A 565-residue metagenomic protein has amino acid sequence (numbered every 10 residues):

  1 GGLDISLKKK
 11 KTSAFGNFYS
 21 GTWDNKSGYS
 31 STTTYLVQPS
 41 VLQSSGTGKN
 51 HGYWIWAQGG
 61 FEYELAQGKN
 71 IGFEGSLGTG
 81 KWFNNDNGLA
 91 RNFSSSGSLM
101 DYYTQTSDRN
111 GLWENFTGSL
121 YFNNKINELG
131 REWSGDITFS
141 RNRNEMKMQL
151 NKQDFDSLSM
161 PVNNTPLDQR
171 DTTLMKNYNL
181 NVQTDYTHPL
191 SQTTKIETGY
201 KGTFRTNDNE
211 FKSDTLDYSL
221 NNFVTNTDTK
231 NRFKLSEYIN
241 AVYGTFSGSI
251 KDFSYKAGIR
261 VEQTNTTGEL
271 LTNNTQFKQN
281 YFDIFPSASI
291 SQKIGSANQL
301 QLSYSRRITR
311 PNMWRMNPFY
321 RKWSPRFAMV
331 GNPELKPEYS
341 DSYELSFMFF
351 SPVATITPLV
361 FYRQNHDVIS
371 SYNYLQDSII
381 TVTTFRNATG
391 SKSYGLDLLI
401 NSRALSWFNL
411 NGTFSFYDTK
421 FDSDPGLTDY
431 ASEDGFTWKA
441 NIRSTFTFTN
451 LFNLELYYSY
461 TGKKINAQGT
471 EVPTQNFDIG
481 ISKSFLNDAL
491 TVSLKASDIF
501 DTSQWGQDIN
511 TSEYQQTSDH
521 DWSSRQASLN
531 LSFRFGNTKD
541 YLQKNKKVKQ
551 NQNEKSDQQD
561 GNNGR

Functional and structural regions predicted by a protein language model:
G1-G88, Q105-R143, D185-N207, S247 (+13 more regions): Membrane-proximal, glycine/serine-rich, low-complexity loop/turn segments characteristic of large bacterial
N25-T32, Q43-S44, G52-G60, E64 (+12 more regions): Surface-exposed extracellular loop regions of Gram-negative outer-membrane beta-barrel proteins
K26-Q43, R91-Y103, Q149-Q169, R205-R232 (+4 more regions): Surface-exposed loop/turn segments flanking beta-strands in extracellular/periplasmic regions
S45, R170, N179-Q183, V224-N231 (+6 more regions): Outer membrane beta-barrel strand-and-loop segments of large Gram-negative receptors, especially TonB-dependent
K49-H51, D108-L112, T172-K176, R232-Y238 (+7 more regions): Replace "Gram-negative outer membrane beta-barrel proteins" with "bacterial and organellar outer membrane beta-barrel
F83-L120, N124-A241: Replace "related TpsB outer-membrane translocases also match" with "some related outer-membrane beta-barrels such as
Q169, K195-G295, P425-D429: Signature of Gram-negative outer-membrane beta-barrel scaffolds
A388-K392, N409-T474, D478: C-terminal extracellular loops and terminal segments of Gram-negative outer membrane beta-barrel proteins
